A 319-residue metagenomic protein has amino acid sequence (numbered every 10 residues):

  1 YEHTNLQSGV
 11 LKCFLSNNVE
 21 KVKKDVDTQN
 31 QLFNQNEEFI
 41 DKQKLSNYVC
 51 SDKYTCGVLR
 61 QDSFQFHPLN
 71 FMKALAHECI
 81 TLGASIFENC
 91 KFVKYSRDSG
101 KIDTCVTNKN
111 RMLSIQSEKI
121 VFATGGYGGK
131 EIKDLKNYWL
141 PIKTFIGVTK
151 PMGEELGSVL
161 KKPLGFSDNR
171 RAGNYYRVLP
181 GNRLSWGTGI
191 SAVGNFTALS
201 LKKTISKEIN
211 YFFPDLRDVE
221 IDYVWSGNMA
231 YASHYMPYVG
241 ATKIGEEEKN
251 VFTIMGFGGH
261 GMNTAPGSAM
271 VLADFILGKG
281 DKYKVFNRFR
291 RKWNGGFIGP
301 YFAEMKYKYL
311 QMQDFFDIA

Functional and structural regions predicted by a protein language model:
Y1-A74: Flavin (FAD/FMN) cofactor-binding and adjacent substrate-gating region of FAD-dependent oxidoreductase domains
Y1-Q7, F92-D103, R111-E154, S158-K249: Active-site substrate-recognition segment that forms the wall of the catalytic cavity or substrate channel
L11, F87, V121, F252-I254: Hydrophobic/aromatic beta-strand patches that form the interior of the parallel beta-sheet core in alpha/beta enzyme
N18-V22, E38, F64, P68 (+8 more regions): Generic structural signal for well-ordered, non-membrane alpha-helical segments in soluble metabolic enzymes
K24-N30, D52-E118: Helical element adjacent to the flavin cofactor pocket in flavoenzyme catalytic cores
E38-D41, S85-F87, D222-V224: General small-molecule cofactor/ligand-binding pocket signal
D62, T188-A192, F257-G258: Short, histidine-centered active-site or binding-site loop motifs used for metal coordination, general acid-base
G194-A319: C-terminal catalytic lobe of FAD-dependent flavoproteins
